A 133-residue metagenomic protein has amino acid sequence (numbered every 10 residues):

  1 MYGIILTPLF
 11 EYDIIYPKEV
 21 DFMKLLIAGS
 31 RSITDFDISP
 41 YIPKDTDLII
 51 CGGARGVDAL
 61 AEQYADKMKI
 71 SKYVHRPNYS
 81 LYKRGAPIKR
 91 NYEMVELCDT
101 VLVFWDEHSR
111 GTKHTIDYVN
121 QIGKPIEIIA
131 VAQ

Functional and structural regions predicted by a protein language model:
I4, Y12-I14, E19: Short, positively charged and aromatic/hydrophobic N-terminal segments
F10-D13, Y64: Generic low-complexity, intrinsically disordered sequence content enriched in small uncharged/hydrophobic residues
K24-L25, R31-Q133: Acidic/glycine-enriched connector segments
